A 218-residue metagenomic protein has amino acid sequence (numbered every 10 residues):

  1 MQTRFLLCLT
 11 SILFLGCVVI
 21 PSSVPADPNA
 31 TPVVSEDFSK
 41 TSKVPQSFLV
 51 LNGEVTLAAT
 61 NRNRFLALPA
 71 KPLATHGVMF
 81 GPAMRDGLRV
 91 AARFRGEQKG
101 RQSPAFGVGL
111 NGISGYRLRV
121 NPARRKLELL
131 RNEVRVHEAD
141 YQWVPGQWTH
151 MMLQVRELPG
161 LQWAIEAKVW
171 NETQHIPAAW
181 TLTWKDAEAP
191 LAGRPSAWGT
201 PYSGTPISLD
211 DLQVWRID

Functional and structural regions predicted by a protein language model:
V24-V50: Extracellular carbohydrate-recognition regions
F38, A92, Q147-L158, I165-V169: Short tryptophan-centered beta-strand motifs in secreted/extracellular beta-sheet-rich domains of glycan-recognition
F38, D210-V214: Extracellular beta-strand elements of beta-rich domains used for carbohydrate recognition/degradation or cell-matrix
T41-F65: Extracellular glycan-recognition surfaces and repeat-rich motifs
N61-R62, A67-R131: Secretory/extracellular carbohydrate-interaction modules and structurally similar beta-sandwich "look-alikes"
H76-P82, H137-W143, W198-G199: Beta-strand-rich interaction surfaces with strong enrichment in secreted/lumenal proteins
L130-M152: Short, aromatic/His-centered strand-loop micro-motif at the edge of beta-sheets
I176-S208: Flexible glycan-contacting loops in extracellular carbohydrate-active proteins
